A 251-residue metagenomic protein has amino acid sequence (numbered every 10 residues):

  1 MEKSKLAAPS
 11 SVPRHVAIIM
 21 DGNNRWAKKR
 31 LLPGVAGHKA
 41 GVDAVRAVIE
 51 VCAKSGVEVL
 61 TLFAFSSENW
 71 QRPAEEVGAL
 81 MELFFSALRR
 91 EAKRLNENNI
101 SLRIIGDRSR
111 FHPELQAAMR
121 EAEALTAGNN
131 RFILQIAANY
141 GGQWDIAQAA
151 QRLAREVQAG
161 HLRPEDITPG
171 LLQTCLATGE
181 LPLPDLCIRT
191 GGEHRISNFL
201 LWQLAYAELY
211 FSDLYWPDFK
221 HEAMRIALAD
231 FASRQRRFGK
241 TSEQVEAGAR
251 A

Functional and structural regions predicted by a protein language model:
M1-A251: Flexible, compositionally biased loop and terminal segments
